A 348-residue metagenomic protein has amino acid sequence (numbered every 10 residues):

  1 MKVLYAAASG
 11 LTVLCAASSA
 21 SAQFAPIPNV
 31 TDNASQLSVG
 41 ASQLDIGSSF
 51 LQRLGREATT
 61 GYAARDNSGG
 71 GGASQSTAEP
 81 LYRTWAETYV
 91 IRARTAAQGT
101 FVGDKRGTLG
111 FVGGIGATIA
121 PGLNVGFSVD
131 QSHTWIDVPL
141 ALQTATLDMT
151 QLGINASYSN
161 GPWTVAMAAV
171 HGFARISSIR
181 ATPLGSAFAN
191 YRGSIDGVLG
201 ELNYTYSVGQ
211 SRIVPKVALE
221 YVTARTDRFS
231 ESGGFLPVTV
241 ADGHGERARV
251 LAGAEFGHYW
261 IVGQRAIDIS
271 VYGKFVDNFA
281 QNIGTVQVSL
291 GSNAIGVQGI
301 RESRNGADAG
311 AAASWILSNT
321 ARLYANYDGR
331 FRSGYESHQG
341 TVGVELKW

Functional and structural regions predicted by a protein language model:
M1-A7: Bacterial N-terminal signal peptides that target proteins for export
A8-V13: Hydrophobic helical h-region of N-terminal Sec-dependent signal peptides in bacterial secretory/periplasmic proteins
A16-A20: N-terminal signal peptide c-region/cleavage motif recognized by signal peptidases
D32-V208, R212-I213, Y324-D328, R332-W348: Outer membrane beta-barrel translocator domains of Type V secretion systems
Q98-G107, I136-T144, R175-R192, T223-E246 (+1 more regions): Solvent-exposed, glycine/polar-rich loop segments of beta-barrel outer-membrane systems
V125, V240-W348: Outer membrane beta-barrel transmembrane domains
S194-E201, I213-V222, T226, S232 (+3 more regions): Outer-membrane beta-barrel porins/channels
